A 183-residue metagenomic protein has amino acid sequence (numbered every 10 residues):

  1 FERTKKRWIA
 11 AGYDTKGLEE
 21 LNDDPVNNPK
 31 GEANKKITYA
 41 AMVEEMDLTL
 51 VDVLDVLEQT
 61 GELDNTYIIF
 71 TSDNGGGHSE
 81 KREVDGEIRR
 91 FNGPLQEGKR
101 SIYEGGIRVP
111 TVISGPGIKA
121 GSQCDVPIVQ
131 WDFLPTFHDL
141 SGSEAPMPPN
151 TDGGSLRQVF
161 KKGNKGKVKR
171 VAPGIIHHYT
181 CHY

Functional and structural regions predicted by a protein language model:
F1-L134, H138-N150: Active-site-proximal cap/lid insertion segments
E2-R3, N164-Y183: Short, intrinsically disordered, charge-balanced linker/junction segments flanking boundaries in proteins
L95, L156, P173-I176: Bulky hydrophobic/aromatic "packing anchor" residues in well-ordered structure
H138, L156-R157, K161: Two-component system phosphotransfer/interaction surface
S141, G163-N164: Alpha-helix capping/termination and helix-coil
T151-S155: Short linear loop/turn motifs
